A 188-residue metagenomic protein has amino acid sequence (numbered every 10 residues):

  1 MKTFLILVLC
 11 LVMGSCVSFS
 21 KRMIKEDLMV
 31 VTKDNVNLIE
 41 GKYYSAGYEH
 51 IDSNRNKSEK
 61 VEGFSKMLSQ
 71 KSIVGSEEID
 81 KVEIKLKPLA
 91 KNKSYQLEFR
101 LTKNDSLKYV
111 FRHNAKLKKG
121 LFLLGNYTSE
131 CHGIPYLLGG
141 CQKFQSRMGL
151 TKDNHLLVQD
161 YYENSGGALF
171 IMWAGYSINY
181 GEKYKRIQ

Functional and structural regions predicted by a protein language model:
F4-M13: Sec-dependent N-terminal signal peptides
C16-L86, A90-N92, T128-C131, Q142-R147 (+1 more regions): Amphipathic/hydrophobic helical signal segments and adjacent flexible N-terminal regions that mediate secretion
S58, F111-N114, L124, L137-L138 (+1 more regions): Surface-exposed beta-strand edges and their flanking turn/coil or helix-capping segments
K87-H132: Predominantly extracellular/secreted and cell-surface proteins with exposed, flexible low-complexity segments
K108-F111, G140-S146: Short, surface-exposed coil-to-beta transition loops
